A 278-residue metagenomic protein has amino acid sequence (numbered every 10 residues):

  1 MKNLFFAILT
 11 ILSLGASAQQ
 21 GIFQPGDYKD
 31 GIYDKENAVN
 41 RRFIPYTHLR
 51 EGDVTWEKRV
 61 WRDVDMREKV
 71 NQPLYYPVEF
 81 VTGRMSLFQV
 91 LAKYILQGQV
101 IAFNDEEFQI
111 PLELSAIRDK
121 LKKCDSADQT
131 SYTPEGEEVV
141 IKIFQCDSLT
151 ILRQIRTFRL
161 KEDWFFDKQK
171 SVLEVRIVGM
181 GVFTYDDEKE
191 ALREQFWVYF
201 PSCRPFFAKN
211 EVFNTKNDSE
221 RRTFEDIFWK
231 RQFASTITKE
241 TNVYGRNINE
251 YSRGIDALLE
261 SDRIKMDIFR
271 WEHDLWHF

Functional and structural regions predicted by a protein language model:
M1-P25: Bacterial Sec-dependent N-terminal signal peptides
K2-N3, N37-V39, M180: Short charge-dense sequence patches
I8-T10, T150, K170, E188: Generic marker of residues within folded, mature protein domains
Q19-Q169, P201-F278: A domain-level signal for the mature, folded cores of soluble proteins
V172, I177-L192: Extended serine/threonine-enriched, polar tracts that run as long, contiguous segments within proteins
E194, V198: Conserved beta-strands of PAS-like sensory domains
